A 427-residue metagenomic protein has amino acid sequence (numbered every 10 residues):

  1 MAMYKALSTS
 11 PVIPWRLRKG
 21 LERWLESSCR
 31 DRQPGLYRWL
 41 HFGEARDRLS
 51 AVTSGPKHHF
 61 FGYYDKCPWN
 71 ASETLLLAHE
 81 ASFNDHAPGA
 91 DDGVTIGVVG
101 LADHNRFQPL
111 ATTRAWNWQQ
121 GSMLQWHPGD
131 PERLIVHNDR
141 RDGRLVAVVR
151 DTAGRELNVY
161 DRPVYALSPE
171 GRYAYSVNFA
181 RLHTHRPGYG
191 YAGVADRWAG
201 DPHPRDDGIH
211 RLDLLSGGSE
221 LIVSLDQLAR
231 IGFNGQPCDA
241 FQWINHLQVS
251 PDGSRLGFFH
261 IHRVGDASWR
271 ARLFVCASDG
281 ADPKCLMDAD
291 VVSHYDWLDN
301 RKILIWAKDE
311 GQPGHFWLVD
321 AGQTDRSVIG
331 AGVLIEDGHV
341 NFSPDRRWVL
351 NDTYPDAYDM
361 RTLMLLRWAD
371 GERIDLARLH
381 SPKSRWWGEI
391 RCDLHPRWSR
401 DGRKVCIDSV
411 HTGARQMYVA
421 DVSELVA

Functional and structural regions predicted by a protein language model:
E22, H79-G93, V177-D206, F258-W269 (+2 more regions): Short, conserved, GDST-rich strand-edge loop motifs in beta-rich repeat architectures
S50-H59, L110-W118, S219-D239, I374-G388: Surface-exposed loop and turn segments in beta-propeller and other repeat-based domains that flank or scaffold
H58-K66, S82-F83, P88-R140: Blade-loop segments of beta-propeller domains
K66-L76, W116-I135, D139-R140, Y165-Y173 (+5 more regions): Blade-terminus and WD-like Trp-Asp/Gly-His loop motifs, strongest in beta-propeller folds
H86-I96, G143-V148, T184-R186, D206-G208 (+4 more regions): Structural motif
T113-G129, V136-G208, I222-Q236: Asp-box/WD-like beta-propeller blade repeats and closely related beta-sheet repeat scaffolds
M287-S293, I329-N341, E372-H395: Conserved blade-ending motifs and adjacent loop-strand segments that build the rim/top face of beta-propeller domains
P313-G314, A331-E372: Loop/turn-rich, solvent-exposed surfaces of beta-rich toroidal or solenoidal domains
